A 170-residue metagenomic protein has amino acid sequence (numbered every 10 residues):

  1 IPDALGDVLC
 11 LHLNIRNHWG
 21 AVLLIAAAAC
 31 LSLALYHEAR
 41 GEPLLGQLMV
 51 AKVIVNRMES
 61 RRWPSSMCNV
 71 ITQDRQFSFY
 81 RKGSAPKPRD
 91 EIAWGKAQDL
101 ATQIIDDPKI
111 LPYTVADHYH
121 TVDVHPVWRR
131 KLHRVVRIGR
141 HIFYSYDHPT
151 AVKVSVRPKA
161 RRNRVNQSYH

Functional and structural regions predicted by a protein language model:
P2-V8: Extreme N-terminal basic, low-complexity initiation segments that serve as generic localization/processing leaders
L9-C10, N14-I15, W19, A29-H170: Bacterial extracytoplasmic/cell-wall-associated proteins, especially those involved in peptidoglycan
